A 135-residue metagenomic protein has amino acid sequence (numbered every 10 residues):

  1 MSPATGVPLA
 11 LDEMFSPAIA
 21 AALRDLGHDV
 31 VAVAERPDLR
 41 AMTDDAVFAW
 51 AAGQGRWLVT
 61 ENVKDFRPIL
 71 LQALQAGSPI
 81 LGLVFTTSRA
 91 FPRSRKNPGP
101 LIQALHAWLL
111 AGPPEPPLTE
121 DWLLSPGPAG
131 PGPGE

Functional and structural regions predicted by a protein language model:
T5-Q54: N-terminal first-folded block
A22-L23, L70-Q72: Short amphipathic alpha-helical segments
A34-L39, V84-A90: Short, acidic/turn-prone active-site loops that include or flank metal/cofactor- and phosphate-binding residues
V47-F48, R93-A104: Short, surface-exposed amphipathic charged segments that create phosphate/polyanion-binding patches used for binding
A49-W50, Q75-P79: Short, hinge-like loop/turn segments at secondary-structure boundaries
A52-I69: Acidic, metal-binding active-site segment of PIN/NYN-like and related structure-specific nucleases
Q54-R56, P79-G82: Short glycine-/polar-rich loops that comprise or flank the Walker A/P-loop and associated switch/sensor motifs
A104-E135: Charged phosphate-binding loop/patch that engages nucleotide di/tri-phosphates or the phosphate backbone of nucleic
